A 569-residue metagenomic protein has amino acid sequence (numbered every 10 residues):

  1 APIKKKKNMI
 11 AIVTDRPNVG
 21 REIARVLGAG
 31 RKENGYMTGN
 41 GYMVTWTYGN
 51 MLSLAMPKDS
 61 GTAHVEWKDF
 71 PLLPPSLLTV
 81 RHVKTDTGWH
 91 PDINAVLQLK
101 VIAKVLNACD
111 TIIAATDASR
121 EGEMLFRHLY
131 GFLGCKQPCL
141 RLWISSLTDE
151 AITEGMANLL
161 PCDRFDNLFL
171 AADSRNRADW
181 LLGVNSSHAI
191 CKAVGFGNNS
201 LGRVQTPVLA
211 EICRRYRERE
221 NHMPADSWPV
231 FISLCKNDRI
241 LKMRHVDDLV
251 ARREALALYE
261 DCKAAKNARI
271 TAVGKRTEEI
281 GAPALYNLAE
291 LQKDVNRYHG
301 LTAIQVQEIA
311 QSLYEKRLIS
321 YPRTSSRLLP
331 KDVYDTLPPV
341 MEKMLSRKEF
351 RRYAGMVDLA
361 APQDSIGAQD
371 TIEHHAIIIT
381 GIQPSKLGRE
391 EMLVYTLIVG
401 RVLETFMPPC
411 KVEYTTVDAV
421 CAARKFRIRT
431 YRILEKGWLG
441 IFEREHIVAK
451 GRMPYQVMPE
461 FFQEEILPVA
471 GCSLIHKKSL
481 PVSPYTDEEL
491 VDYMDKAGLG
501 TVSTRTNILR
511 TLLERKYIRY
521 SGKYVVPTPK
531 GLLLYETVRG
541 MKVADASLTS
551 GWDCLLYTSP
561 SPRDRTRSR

Functional and structural regions predicted by a protein language model:
K7-N176, W180-L182: Intrinsically disordered, low-complexity regulatory segments
M43, M51-P91, N199-Q311, E315 (+2 more regions): Long, highly charged, low-complexity internal segments
I152-P229: C-terminal or mid-to-C-terminal helical accessory/interaction module adjacent to the motor/catalytic core
R175-V184, G281-Y286, E308-R317, A360-H375 (+1 more regions): Core structural elements
R323-M341, R515, R519-M541: Accessory beta->alpha helical hairpin/"wing" motif in late/C-terminal subdomains of nucleic-acid enzymes
E342-K348, L534-D553: Short, amphipathic alpha-helical interaction segments positioned at domain boundaries
Y557-T566: Conserved small/polar residues in nucleotide/adenosyl-binding loops
